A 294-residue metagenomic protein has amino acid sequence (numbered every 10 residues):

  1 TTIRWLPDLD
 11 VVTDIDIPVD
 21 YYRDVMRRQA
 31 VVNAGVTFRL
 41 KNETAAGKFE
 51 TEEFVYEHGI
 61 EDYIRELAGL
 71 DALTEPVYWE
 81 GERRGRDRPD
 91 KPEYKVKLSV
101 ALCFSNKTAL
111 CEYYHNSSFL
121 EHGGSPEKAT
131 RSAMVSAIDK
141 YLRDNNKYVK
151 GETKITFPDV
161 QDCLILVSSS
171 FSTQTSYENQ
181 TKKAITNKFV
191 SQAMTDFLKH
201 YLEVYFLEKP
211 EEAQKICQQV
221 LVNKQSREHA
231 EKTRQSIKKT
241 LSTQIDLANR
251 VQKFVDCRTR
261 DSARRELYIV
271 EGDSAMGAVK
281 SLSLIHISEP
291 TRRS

Functional and structural regions predicted by a protein language model:
T1-L284, S288, R292: GHKL-family ATPase ATP-binding module
